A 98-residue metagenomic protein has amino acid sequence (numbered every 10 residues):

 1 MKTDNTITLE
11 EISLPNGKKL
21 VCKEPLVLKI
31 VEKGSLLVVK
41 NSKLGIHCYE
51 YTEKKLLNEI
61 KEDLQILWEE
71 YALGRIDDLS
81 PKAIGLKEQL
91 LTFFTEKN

Functional and structural regions predicted by a protein language model:
M1-P25, K54, N58-N98: Short, charged, surface-exposed hinge/linker loops at domain edges that act as mobile lids or interdomain connectors
K23-S42: Short aromatic-glycine-(Arg/Gly/Cys) micro-motifs in beta-strand/loop hairpins
V38-K40, Y49, A72: Short acidic, gly/pro-rich beta-turn/loop elements at beta-sheet edges and active-site/ligand-binding grooves
S42-K54: A short, exposed loop/beta-hairpin motif centered on an aromatic-Gly-Thr core
